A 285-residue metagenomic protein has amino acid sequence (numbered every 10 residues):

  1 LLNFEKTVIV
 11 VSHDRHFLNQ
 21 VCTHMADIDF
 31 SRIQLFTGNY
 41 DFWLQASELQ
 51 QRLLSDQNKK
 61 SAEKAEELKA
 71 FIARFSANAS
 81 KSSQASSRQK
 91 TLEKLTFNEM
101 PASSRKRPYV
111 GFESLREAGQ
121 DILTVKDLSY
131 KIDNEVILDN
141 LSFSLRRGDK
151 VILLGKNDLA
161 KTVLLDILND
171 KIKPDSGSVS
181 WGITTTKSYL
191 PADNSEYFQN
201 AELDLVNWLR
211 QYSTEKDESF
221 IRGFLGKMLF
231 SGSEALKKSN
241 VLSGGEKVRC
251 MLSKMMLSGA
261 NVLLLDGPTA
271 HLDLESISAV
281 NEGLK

Functional and structural regions predicted by a protein language model:
L1-D56, F112-K285: ABC ATP-binding cassette signature C-motif
L49-N140: Flexible nucleotide-interacting loop at or near the entrance of a catalytic core
